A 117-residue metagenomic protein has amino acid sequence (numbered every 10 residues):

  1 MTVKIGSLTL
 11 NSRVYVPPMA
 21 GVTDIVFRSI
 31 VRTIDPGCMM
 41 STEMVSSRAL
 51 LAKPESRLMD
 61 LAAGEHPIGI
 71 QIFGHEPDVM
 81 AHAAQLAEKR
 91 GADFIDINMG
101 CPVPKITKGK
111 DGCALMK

Functional and structural regions predicted by a protein language model:
M1-K4, L8, S12-R13: Extreme N-terminal starter segment of soluble prokaryotic enzymes
T2-K4, M19-D93: Glycine-rich, positively charged N-terminal anion/phosphate-binding segment
N11, E65-G69, K110: Short, solvent-exposed beta-strand edge segments and adjacent coil->beta transition regions
R48, C101-K105: Feature marks short, surface-exposed loop/turn motifs that line or immediately flank catalytic pockets and channel
P104-K117: Glycine-rich tight-turn/loop motif centered on a GG-T
